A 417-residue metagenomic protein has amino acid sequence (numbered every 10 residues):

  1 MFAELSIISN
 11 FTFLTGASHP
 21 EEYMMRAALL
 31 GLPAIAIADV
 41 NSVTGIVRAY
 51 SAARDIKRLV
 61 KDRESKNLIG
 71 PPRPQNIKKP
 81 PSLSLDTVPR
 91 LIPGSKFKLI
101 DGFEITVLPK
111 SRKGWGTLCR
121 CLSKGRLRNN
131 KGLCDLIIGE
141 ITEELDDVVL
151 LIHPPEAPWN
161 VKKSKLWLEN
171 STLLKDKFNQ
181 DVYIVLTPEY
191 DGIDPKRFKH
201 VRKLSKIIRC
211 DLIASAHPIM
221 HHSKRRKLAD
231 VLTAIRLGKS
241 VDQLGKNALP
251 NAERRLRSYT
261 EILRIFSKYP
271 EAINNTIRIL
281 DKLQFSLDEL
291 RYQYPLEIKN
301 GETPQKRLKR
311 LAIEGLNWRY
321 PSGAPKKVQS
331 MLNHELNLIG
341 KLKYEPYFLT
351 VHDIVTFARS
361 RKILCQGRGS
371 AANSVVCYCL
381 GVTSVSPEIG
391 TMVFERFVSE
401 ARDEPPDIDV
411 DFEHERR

Functional and structural regions predicted by a protein language model:
M1-R417: Phosphodiester-processing cores and adjacent nucleic acid-binding clamps
